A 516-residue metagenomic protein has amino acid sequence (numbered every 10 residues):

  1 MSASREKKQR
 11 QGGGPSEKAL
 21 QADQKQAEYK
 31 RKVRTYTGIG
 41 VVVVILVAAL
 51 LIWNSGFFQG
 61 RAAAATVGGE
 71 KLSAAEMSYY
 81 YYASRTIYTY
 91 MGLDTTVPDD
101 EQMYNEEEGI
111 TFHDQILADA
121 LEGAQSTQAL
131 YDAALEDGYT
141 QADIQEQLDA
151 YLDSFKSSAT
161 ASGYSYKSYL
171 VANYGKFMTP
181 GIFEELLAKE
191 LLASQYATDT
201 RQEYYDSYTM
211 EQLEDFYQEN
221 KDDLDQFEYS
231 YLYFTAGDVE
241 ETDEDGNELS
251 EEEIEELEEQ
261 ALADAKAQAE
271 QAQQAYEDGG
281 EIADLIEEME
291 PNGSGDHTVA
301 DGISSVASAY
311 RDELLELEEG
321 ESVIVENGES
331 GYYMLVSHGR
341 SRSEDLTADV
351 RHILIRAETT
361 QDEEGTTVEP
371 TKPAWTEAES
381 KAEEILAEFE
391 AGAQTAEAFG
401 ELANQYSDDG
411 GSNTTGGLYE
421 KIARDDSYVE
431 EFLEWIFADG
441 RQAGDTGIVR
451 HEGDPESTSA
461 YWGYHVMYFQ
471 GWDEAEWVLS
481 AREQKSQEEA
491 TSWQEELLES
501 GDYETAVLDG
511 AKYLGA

Functional and structural regions predicted by a protein language model:
M1-G12: N-terminal targeting leaders characterized by basic, low-complexity, disordered sequences that direct proteins
Q11-V41, L50-G60, V171-A263, S305-S380 (+2 more regions): PPIase-associated folding chaperone regions across multiple families
Y29, K71-A74, Y79, Y139 (+3 more regions): Solvent-exposed loop/turn and edge beta-strand elements of beta-rich ligand-binding domains
V41-I45, L93-D94: Charge-rich, low-complexity intrinsically disordered regions
G56-I182: N-terminal targeting/tethering segments
Y81, Y88, A124, Q128 (+18 more regions): Sec/Tat-exported extracytoplasmic proteins
A267-Y310, E344-D345, S380, E384-E431 (+1 more regions): Peptidyl-prolyl cis-trans isomerase
